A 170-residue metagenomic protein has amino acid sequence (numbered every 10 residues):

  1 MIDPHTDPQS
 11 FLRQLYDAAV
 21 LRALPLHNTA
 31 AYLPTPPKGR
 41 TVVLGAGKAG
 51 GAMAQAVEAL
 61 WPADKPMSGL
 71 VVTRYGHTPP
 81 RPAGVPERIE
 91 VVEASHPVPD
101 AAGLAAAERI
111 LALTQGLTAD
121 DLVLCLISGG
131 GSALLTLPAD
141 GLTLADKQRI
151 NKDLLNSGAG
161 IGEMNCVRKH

Functional and structural regions predicted by a protein language model:
M1-H170: N-terminal loops that bind phosphate or other acidic moieties and the adjacent beta-alpha structural core
